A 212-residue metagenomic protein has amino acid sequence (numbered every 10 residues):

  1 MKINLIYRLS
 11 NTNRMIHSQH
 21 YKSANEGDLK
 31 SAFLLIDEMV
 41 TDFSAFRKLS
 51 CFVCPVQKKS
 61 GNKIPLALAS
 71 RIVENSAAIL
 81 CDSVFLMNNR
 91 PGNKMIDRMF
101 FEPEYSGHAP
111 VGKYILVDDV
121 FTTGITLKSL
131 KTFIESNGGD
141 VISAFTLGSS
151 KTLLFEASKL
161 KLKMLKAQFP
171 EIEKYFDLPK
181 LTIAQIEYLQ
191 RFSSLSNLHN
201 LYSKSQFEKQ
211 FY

Functional and structural regions predicted by a protein language model:
M1-K48, N89-H108, I183-R191, N200: Active-site-facing substrate-recognition patch
L5-R8, K131-Y212: PRPP-dependent phosphoribosyltransferase catalytic core
F46-S60: Short glycine-rich phosphate-binding loop at a beta-alpha junction
R47-S50, V111-K113, D140: Short coil/turn segments at beta-strand junctions that form active-site/ligand-binding loops
G61, P65-V73, L127: Short, highly selective alpha-helical patches that border small-molecule cofactor pockets in redox/cofactor-processing
V73-D82, E135-I142: Structural alpha-beta junctions
L80-P91: A short, structured active-site edge motif that brings together acidic residues
G112-S136: A contiguous pocket-lining binding segment that forms or flanks enzyme active sites
